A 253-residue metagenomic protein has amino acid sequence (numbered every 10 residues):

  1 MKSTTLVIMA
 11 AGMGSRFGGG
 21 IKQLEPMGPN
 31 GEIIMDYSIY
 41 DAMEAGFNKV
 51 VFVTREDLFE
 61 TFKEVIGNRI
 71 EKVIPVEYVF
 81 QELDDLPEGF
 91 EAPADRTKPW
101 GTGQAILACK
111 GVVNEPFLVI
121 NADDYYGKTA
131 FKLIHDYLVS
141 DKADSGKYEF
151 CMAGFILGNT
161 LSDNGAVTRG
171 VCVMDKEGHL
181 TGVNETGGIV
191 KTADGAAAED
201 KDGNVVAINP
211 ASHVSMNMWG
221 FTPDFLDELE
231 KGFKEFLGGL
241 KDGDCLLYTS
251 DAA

Functional and structural regions predicted by a protein language model:
K2-G67, I74-V76, Q81, E115: N-terminal glycine-rich phosphate-binding loop and ensuing alpha1 helix
G14, Y125-G127: A short, conserved beta-strand element in the Rossmann-like catalytic core that flanks the donor/metal-binding loop
I70-E115, N217: Short phosphate-binding loop-to-helix
P116-D123: Short beta-strand-to-loop acidic/aromatic patch adjacent to the donor-nucleotide binding site
K128-W219: Conserved core of the sugar-phosphate nucleotidyltransferase
G188, A193-G195, E228-L247: Predominantly late transmembrane helices and immediately cytosolic-facing juxtamembrane segments
M218-E228: Conserved nucleotide-sugar donor-binding and metal-coordinating catalytic region shared by glycosyltransferases
Y248-A253: Conserved small/polar residues in nucleotide/adenosyl-binding loops
